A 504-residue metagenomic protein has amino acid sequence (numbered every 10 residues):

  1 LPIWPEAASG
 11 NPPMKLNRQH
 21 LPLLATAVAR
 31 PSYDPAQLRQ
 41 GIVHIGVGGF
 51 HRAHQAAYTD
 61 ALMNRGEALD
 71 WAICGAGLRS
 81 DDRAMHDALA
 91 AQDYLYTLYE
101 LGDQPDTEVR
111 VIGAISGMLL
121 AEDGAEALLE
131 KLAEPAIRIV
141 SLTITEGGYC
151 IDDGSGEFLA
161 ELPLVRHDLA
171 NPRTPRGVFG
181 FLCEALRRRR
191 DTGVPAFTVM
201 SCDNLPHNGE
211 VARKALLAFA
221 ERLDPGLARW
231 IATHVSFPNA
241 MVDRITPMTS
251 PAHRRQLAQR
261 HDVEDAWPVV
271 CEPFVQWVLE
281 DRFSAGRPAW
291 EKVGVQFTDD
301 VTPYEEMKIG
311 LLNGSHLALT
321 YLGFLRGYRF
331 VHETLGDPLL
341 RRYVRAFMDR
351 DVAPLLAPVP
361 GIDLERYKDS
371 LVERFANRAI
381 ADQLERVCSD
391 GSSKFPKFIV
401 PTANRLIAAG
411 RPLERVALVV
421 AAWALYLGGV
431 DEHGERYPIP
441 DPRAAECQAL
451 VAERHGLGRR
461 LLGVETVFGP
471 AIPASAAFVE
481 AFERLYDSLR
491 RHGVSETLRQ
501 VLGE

Functional and structural regions predicted by a protein language model:
A7-A8: Ala/Thr-enriched low-complexity intrinsically disordered regions
P13-E504: Substrate/ligand-engaging "lid" and interaction regions
